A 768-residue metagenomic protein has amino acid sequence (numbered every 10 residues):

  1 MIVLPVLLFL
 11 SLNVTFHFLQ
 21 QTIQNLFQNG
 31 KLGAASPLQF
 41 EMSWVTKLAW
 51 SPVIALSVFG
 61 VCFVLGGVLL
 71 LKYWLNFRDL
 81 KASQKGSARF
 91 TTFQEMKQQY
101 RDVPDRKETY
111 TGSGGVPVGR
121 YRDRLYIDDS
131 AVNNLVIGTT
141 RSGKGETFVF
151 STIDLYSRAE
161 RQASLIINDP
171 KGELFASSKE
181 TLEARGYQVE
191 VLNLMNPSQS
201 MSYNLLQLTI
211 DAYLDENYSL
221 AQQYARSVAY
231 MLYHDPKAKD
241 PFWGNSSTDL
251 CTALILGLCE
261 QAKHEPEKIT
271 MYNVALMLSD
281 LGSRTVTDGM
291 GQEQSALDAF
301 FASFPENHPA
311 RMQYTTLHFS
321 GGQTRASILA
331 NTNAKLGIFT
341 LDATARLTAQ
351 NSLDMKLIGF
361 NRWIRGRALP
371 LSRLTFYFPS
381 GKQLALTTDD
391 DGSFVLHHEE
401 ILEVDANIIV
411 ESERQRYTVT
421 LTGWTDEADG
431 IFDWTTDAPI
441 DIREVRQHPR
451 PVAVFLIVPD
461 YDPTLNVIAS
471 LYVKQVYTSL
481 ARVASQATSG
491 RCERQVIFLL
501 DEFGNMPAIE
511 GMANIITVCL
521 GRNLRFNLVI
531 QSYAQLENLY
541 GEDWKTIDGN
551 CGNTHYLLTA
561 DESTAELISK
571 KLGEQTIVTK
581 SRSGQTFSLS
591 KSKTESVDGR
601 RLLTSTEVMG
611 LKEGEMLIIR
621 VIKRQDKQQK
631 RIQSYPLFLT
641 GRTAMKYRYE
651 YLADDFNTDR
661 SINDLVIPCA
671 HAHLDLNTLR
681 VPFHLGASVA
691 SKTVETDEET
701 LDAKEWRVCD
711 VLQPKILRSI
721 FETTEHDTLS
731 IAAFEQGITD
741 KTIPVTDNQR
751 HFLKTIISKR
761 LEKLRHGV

Functional and structural regions predicted by a protein language model:
M1-S142, E146-D154, A159-R161, S198 (+5 more regions): Basic- and hydrophobic-enriched, low-structure N-terminal and domain-boundary segments that flank ATP-binding catalytic
G30, Q99, V467, F503 (+1 more regions): A short glycine-/small-residue-rich loop at the edge of a beta-strand within enzyme catalytic domains
G30-F40, N217, N307, D561 (+1 more regions): Short, solvent-exposed helix-helix connector turns and helix-capping sites enriched in acidic/polar residues
L125-L524, E607-K612, R620-Q628, K646-V768: P-loop NTPase motor domains
T181-A184, L206-I210, N514, E542-T546 (+2 more regions): Short secondary-structure boundary/capping segments
N361-R362, A385, Y417, I516-V518 (+5 more regions): Conserved ATP-driven motor cores of ASCE-family P-loop NTPases powering translocation/secretion/packaging/pilus
G381, Q633-Y635, A644: Carbohydrate-active enzyme catalytic cores, enriched for enzymes that act on polyanionic acidic polysaccharides
G610, I618-R620, R631-I632, L639-G641: Class I (Rossmann-like) S-adenosyl-L-methionine-dependent methyltransferase catalytic domain, capturing the SAM-binding
